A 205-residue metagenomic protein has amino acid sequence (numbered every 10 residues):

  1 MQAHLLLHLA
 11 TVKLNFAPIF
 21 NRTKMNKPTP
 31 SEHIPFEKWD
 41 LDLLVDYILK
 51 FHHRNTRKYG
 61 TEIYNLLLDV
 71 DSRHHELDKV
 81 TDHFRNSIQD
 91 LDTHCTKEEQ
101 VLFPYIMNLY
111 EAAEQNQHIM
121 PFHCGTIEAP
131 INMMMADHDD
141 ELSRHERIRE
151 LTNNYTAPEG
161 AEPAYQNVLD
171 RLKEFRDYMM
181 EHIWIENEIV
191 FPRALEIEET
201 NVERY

Functional and structural regions predicted by a protein language model:
M1-Y205: Small-residue-biased structural context
